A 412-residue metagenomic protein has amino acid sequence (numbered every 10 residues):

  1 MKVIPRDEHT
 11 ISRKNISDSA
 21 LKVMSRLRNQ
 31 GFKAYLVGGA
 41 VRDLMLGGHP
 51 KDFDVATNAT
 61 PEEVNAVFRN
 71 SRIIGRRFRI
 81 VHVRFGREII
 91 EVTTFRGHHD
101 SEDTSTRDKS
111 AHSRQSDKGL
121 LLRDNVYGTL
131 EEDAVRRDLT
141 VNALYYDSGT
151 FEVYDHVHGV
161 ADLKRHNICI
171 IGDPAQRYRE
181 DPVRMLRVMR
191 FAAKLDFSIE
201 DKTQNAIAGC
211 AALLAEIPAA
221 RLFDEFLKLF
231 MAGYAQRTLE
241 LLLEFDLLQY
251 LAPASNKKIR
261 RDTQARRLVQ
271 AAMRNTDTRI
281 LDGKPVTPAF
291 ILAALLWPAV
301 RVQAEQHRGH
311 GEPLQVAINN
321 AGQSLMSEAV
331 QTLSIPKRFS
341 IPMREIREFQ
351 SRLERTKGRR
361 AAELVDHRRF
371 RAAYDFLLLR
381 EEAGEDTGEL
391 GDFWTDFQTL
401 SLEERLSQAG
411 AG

Functional and structural regions predicted by a protein language model:
M1-G412: Catalytic cores of the polymerase beta-like nucleotidyltransferase superfamily and closely associated nucleotide
